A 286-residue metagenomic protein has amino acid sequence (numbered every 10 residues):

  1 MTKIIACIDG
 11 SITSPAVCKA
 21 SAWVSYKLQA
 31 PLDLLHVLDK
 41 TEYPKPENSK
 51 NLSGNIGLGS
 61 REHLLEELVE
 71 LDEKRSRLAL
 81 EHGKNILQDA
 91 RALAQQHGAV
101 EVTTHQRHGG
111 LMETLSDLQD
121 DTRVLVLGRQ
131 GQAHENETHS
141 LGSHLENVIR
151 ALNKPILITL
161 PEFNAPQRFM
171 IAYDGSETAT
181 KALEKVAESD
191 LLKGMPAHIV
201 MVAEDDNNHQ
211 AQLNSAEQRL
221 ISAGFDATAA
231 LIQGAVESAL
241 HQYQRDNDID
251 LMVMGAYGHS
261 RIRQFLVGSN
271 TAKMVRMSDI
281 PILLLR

Functional and structural regions predicted by a protein language model:
M1-T2, R286: Absolute protein N-terminus
T2-L68, A151, N164-L231: Small/aliphatic-rich secondary-structure junction motif
I5, D9, L78, T103 (+6 more regions): Conserved short-loop catalytic and cofactor-binding motifs
T13-S14, C18-A20, S25-K27, T104-F163 (+1 more regions): Gly/Ser-rich helix-loop-strand patches that form or flank binding pockets for ribonucleotide-derived cofactors
L34, T103-Q106, I158, I199 (+2 more regions): A structural preference for short, hydrophobic beta-strand core positions in alpha/beta folds
E42, K50-N51, L71-L125, S222-M252 (+3 more regions): Structural beta-alpha unit
I56-G57, E66-L71, D89-A94, D121-V124 (+6 more regions): Generic detector of short, locally flexible boundary/turn motifs and exposed helical patches
